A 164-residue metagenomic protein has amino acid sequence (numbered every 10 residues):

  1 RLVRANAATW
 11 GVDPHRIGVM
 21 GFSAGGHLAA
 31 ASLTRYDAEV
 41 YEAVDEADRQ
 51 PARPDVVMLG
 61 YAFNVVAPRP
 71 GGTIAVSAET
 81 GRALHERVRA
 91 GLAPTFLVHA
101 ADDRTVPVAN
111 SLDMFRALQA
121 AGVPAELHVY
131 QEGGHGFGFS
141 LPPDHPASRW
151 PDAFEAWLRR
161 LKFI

Functional and structural regions predicted by a protein language model:
R1-T80, L84: Primarily recognizes the serine-hydrolase "nucleophile elbow" in alpha/beta-hydrolase and SGNH/GDSL folds
P14-R16, R53-V56, L92-P94, A121-E126: Loop/turn elements at helix/coil->beta-strand transitions in domains of secreted/extracellular proteins
G21, G25, D103, H135: Conserved G/P- and acidic residue-centered "switch" motifs that form tight phosphate/ATP-binding loops in soluble
V66, D102-V106: Acidic catalytic loop of the alpha/beta-hydrolase fold
A83-L92: Conserved serine/cysteine hydrolase catalytic core
G91, L97-H99, D103: Short beta-strand/loop motif that positions the catalytic acidic residue of the alpha/beta-hydrolase fold
V108-I164: C-terminal catalytic histidine-bearing segment of alpha/beta-hydrolase fold enzymes
